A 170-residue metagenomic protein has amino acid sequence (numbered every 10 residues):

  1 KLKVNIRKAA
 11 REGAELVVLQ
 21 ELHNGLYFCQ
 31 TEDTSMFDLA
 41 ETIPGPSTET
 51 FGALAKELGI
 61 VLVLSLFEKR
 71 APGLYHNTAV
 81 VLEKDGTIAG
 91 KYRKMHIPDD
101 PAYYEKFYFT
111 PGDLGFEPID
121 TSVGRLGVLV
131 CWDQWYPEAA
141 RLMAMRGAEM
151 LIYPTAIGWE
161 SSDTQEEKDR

Functional and structural regions predicted by a protein language model:
K3-K84, K91, I157-R170: Cys-nucleophile CN-hydrolase/nitrilase-fold catalytic domain and related Cys-dependent amidase chemistry that acts on
E41, A53, R70-R170: Active-site catalytic loop in hydrolytic enzyme cores
